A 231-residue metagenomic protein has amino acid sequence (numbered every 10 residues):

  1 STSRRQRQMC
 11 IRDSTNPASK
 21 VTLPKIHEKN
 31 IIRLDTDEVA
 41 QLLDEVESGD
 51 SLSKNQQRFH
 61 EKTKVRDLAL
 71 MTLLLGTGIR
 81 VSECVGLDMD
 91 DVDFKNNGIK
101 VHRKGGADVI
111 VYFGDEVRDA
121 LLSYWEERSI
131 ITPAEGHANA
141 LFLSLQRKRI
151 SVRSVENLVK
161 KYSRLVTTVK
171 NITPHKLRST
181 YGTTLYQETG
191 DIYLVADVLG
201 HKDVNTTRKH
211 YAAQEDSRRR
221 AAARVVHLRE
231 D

Functional and structural regions predicted by a protein language model:
S1-R7, I11: Single conserved hydrophobic/aromatic residue that forms the stacking wall/gate of nucleotide- or nucleobase-binding
S14-G49, H102, L143-K148: Flexible interdomain linker/hinge and immediately adjacent N-terminus of the catalytic tyrosine-recombinase domain
K20, T77, V81-S82, G86-A120: Conserved tyrosine-mediated DNA breakage-rejoining catalytic core shared by Y-recombinases
Q41-V81, A107: Basic, Lys/Arg- and aromatic-enriched nucleic-acid-binding interface segment
L52-Q57, E156-D197: Short, basic (Lys/Arg/His-rich) helix/loop patches that form interaction surfaces in the mid-to-C-terminal regions
D91-F94, S151, V169-N171, D191-K209 (+1 more regions): Short, polar N-cap/turn motifs at the start of nucleic acid-interacting alpha helices
G114-V169: Active-site/catalytic core of tyrosine-dependent DNA strand-transfer enzymes
A213-D231: DNA/chromatin major-groove-contacting recognition/catalytic segments
